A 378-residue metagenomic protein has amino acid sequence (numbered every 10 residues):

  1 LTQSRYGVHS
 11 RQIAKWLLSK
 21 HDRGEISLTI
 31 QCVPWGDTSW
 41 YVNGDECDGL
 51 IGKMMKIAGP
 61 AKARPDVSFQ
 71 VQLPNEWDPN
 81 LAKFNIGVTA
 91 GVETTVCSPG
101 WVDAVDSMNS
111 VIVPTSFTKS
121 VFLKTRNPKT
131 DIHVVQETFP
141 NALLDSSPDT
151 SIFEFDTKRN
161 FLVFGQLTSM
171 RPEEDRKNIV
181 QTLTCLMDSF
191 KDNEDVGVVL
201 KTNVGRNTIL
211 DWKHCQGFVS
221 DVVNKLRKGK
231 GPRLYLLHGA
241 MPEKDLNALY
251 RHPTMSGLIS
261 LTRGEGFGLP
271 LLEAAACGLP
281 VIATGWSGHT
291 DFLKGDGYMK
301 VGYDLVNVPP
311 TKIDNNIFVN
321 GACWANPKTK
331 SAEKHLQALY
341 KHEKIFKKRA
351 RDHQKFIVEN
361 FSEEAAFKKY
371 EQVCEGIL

Functional and structural regions predicted by a protein language model:
L1-P65, G197: N-terminal pre-catalytic "stem/leader" segment of glycosyltransferase-like enzymes
V8-R11, K15-W16, L144-A248: Conserved catalytic-core segment of nucleotide-activated headgroup transferases in glycan assembly
G36-L123, K244-D245: Extended catalytic core of nucleotide-activated donor transferases of GT-like folds
V134-P148, L167, V306: Short beta-strand->alpha-helix junction loop in the catalytic core of nucleotide-activated group-transfer enzymes
A248-G266, A276-L279: Acidic donor-binding loop of glycosyltransferase active sites
P280-A283, M299-K300: Short hydrophobic beta-strand element within catalytic cores of glycosyltransferases and related nucleotide-activated
T290-A338: Change "using UDP/GDP/dTDP sugars" to "using nucleotide sugars
C323-S331, K341-Q372: A charged, aromatic-enriched C-terminal amphipathic alpha-helix characteristic of glycosyltransferases across folds
